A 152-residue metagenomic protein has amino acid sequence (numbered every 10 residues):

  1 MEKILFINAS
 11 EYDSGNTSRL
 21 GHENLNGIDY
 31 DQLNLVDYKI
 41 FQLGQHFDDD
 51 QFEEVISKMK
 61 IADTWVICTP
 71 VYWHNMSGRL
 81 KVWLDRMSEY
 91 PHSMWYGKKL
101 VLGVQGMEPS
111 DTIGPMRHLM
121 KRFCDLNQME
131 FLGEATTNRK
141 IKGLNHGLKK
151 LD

Functional and structural regions predicted by a protein language model:
M1-Y90, K121, D125-N127, L132-D152: N-terminal beta1-alpha1-beta2 submodule of the flavodoxin-like/Rossmannoid cofactor-binding fold
S93: Serine-hydrolase catalytic core
Y96-A135: Short, glycine-/small-residue-rich phosphate/pyrophosphate-handling segment
